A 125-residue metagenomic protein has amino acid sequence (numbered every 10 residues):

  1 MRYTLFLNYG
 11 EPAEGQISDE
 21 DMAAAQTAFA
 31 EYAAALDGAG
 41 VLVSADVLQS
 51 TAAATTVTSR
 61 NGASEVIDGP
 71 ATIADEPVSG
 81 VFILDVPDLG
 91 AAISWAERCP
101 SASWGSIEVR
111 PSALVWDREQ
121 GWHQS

Functional and structural regions predicted by a protein language model:
M1-S125: Conserved, structured core segments of small domains
